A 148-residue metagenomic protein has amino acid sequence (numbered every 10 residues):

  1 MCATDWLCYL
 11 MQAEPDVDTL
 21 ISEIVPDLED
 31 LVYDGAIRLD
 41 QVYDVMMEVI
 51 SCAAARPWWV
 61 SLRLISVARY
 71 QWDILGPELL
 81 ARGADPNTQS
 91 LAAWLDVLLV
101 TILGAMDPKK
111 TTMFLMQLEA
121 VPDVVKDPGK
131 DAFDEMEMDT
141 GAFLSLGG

Functional and structural regions predicted by a protein language model:
C2-T19, E23-G148: Charged interaction scaffolds used for protein-protein
